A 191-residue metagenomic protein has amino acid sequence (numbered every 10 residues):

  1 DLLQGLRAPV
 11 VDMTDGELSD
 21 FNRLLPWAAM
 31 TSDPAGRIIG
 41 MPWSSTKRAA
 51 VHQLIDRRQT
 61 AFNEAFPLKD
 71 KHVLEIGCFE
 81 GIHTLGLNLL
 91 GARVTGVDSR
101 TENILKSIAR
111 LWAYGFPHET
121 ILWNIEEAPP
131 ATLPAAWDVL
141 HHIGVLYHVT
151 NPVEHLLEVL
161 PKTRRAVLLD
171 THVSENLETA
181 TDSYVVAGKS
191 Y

Functional and structural regions predicted by a protein language model:
A50-K69: Conserved alpha-helix/loop element of class I SAM-dependent methyltransferases that forms part of the SAM/SAH-binding
K71-F79: Conserved class I S-adenosyl-L-methionine
E80-L90: Conserved SAM-binding loop of SAM-dependent methyltransferases across substrates and taxa, primarily the Class I
R93-D98: Conserved SAM-binding motif I beta-strand of class I
G115-E127: Conserved SAM-binding strand-loop segment of SAM-dependent methyltransferases
H141: A conserved beta-strand element that flanks and buttresses the S-adenosyl-L-methionine
V153-L168, V173: A short glycine-rich, Lys/Arg-flanked "PGG" loop and its adjoining helix->strand segment in the class I
L169-Y191: Conserved class I S-adenosyl-L-methionine
